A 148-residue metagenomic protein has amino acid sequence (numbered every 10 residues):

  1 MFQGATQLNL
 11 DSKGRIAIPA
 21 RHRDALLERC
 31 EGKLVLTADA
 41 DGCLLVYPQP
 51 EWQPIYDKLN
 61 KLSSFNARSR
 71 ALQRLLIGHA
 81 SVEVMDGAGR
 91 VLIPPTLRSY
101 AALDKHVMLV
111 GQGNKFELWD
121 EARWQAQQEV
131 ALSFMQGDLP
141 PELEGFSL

Functional and structural regions predicted by a protein language model:
F2-L44: A positional/architectural concept
G4, S12, H79, G87 (+1 more regions): Exposed loop/turn and edge beta-strand positions of beta-sandwich/beta-sheet ligand-binding modules
G14-I18, Y47, G89-I93, L97 (+1 more regions): Short, structured motif recognition centered on aromatic/hydrophobic residues
A25, P54-I55, W124-Q128: Short, charged/polar, Gly/Pro-enriched secondary-structure boundary elements
E28-C43, A80, A102-W119, R123 (+1 more regions): A short beta-strand-loop micro-motif that forms or neighbors metal/cofactor- and ligand-binding patches at active-site
L45-E83: Helix-adjacent hinge/juxtasegments
S81-R90, P95-D104: Beta-rich strand-turn-strand
A131-L148: Acidic/histidine-enriched, glycine/proline-rich intrinsically disordered or flexible terminal extensions
